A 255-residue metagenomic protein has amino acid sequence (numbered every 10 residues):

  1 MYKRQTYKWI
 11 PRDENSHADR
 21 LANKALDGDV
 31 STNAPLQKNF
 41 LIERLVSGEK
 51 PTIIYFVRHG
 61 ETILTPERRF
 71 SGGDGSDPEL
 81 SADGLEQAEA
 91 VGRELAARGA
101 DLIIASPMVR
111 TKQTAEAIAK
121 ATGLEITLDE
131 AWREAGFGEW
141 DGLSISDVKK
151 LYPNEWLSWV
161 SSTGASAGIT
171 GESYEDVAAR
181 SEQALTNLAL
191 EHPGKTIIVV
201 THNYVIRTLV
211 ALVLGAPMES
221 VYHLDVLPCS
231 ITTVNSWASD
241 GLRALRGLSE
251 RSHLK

Functional and structural regions predicted by a protein language model:
K3-S47: C-terminal functional segments of enzyme domains
R4, P78-E79, A121-R180: Phosphate-handling substructures
T6-I10, Y55, T127-D129, R246: General small-molecule cofactor/ligand-binding pocket signal
K8, A100-P107, T196-V200: Short glycine-rich phosphate-binding loop at a beta-alpha junction
Q37-I53, E94, F137-K149, L190-K195 (+1 more regions): Acidic, low-complexity terminal tails and accessory targeting/binding regions of phosphate-metabolizing enzymes
E49-L128: Active-site-proximal alpha-helix that buttresses catalytic centers in soluble enzyme cores
T52-V57, K195-T201, V205: Beta-strand elements within well-structured catalytic alpha/beta cores of enzymes that handle phosphate/sulfate esters
S81, L85, I104, M108 (+3 more regions): Amphipathic, non-transmembrane alpha-helical scaffold segments
